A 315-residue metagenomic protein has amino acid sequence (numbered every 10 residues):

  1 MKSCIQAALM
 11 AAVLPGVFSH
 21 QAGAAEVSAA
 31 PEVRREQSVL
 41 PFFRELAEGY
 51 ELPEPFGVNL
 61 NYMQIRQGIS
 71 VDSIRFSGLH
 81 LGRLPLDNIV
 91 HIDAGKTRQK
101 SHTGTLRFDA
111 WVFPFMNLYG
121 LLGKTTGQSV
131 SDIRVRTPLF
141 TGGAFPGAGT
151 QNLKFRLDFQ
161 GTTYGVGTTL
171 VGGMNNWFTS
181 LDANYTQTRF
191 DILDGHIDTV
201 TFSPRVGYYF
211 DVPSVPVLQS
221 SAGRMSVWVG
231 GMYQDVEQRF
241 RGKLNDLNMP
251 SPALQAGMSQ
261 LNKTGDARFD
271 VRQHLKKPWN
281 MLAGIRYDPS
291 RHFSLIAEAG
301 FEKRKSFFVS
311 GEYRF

Functional and structural regions predicted by a protein language model:
A25-K100, D109-A110: Short glycine/proline- and aromatic-enriched beta-strand/turn motifs that initiate or cap beta-hairpins
E45-L46, I89-A94, G149-R156, T188-D194 (+2 more regions): Extracellular loop and loop/strand-boundary signature of outer-membrane beta-barrel proteins
L46-E54, A110-F115, G172-T179, D211-M225 (+1 more regions): Short loop/turn motifs that connect adjacent beta-strands in outer-membrane beta-barrel proteins
E54, R98-G104, D158-Y164, D194-F202 (+3 more regions): Residues that define the transmembrane beta-barrel architecture of outer-membrane proteins
E54-N61, L118-G120, W177-L181, F202-P204 (+4 more regions): Transmembrane beta-strands of outer-membrane beta-barrel proteins
L60, L106-P114, G120, V166-G172 (+3 more regions): Residues on the lipid-exposed face of transmembrane beta-strands in outer-membrane beta-barrel proteins
Y62-G68, L122-Q128, G172-N176, A183-R189 (+4 more regions): Transmembrane beta-strands of outer-membrane beta-barrel pores
S226-F315: Outer membrane beta-barrel transmembrane domains
